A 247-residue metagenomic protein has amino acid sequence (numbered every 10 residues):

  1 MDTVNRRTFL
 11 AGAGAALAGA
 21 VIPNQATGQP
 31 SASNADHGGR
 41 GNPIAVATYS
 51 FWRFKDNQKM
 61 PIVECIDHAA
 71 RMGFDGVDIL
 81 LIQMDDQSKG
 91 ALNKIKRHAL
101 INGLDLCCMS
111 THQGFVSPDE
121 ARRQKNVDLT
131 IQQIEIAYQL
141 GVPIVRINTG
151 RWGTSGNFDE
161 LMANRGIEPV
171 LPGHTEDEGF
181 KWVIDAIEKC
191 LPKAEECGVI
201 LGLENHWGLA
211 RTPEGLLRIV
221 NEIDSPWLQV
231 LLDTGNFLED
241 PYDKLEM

Functional and structural regions predicted by a protein language model:
M1-L17: N-terminal secretory signal peptides and thylakoid transit peptides that target proteins across membranes
G14-V21, S33-G38, H98-D105, V116-V230: Active-site acidic/histidine proton-transfer and metal-coordination neighborhood in alpha/beta enzyme cores
N24-T48, K55-N57: C-terminal segment of N-terminal export signals and the immediately downstream linker at the start of the mature
N42-T48, V77-I79, L106-T111, V145-I147 (+2 more regions): Hydrophobic faces of well-ordered beta-strands that scaffold small-molecule active sites in alpha/beta enzyme cores
Y49-F51, L80-I82, T111-G114, G150-W152 (+2 more regions): Active-site beta-loop-alpha junctions enriched in small/polar residues
D56-A69, K125-I134, P241-M247: Short, acidic/polar
C65-L80: Catalytic domains of carbohydrate-active enzymes, especially glycoside hydrolases
D78-K96, W152-G156: Glycine-rich, proline-tolerant flexible connector loops at the mouths of alpha/beta enzymes
